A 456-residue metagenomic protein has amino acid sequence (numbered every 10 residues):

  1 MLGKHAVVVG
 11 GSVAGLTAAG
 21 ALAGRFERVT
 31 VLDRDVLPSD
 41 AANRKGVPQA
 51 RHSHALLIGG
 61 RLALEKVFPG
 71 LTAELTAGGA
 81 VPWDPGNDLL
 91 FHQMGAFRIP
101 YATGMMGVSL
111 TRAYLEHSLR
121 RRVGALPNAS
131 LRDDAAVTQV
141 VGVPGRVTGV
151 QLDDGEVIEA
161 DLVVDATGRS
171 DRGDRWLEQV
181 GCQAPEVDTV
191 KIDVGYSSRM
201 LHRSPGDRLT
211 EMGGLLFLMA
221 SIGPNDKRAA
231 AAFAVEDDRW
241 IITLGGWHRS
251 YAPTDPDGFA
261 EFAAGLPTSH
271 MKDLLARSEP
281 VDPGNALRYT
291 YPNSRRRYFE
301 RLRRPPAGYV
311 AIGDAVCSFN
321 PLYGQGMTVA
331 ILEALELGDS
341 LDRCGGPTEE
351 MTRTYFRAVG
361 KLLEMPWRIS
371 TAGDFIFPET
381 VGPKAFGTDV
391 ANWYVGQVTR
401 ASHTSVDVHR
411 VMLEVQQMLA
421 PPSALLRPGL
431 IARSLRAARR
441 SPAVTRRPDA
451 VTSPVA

Functional and structural regions predicted by a protein language model:
L2-V36: N-terminal Rossmann-like FAD-binding beta1-loop-alpha1 element of flavoenzymes
A21, D40-L90: N-terminal FAD cofactor-binding segment of flavoenzymes
V31-L32, V163, I312: Generic enzyme active-site microenvironment
A55-L56, A102-R121, R172, P253-T254: Short beta-strand to alpha-helix junction loop
Q93-R112, L244-W247: Helix-loop-beta segment of a Rossmann-like dinucleotide-binding subdomain
S109, S250-M365: FAD/FMN-dependent oxidoreductases across multiple families
A125-P267: Predominantly flavin-linked oxidoreductase catalytic cores and closely associated redox partners
G338-A456: C-terminal helical "tail/cap" subdomain of flavin- and related membrane-associated enzymes
